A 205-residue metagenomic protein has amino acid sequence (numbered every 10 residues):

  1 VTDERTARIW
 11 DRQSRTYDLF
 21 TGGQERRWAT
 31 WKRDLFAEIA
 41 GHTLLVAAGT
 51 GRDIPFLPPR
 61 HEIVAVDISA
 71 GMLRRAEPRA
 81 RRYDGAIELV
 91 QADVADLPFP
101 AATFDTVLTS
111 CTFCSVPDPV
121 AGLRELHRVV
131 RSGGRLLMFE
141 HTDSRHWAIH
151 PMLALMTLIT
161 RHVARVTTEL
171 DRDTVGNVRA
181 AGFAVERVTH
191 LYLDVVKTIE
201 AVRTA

Functional and structural regions predicted by a protein language model:
V1-G41, R52-F56, R75, L153-R161: Conserved class I S-adenosyl-L-methionine
E4, F20-Q24, F139-T198: C-terminal alpha-helical "lid/dimerization" subdomain adjacent to the S-adenosyl-L-methionine
L44-D96: Class I SAM-dependent methyltransferase SAM/SAH-binding core
E62, G133-R135: Short glycine-centered segments of the SAM/dcSAM-binding site in methyltransferase folds
A95-V107: A short acidic, Gly/Pro-enriched loop at the edge of an enzyme's catalytic core that lines a small-molecule cofactor
T106-D118: A short SAM/SAH-binding and catalytic strip from SAM-dependent methyltransferases
V120-S132: A short glycine-rich, Lys/Arg-flanked "PGG" loop and its adjoining helix->strand segment in the class I
T198-A205: C-terminal lobe and adjacent flexible extensions of AdoMet/dcAdoMet transferase-like proteins
